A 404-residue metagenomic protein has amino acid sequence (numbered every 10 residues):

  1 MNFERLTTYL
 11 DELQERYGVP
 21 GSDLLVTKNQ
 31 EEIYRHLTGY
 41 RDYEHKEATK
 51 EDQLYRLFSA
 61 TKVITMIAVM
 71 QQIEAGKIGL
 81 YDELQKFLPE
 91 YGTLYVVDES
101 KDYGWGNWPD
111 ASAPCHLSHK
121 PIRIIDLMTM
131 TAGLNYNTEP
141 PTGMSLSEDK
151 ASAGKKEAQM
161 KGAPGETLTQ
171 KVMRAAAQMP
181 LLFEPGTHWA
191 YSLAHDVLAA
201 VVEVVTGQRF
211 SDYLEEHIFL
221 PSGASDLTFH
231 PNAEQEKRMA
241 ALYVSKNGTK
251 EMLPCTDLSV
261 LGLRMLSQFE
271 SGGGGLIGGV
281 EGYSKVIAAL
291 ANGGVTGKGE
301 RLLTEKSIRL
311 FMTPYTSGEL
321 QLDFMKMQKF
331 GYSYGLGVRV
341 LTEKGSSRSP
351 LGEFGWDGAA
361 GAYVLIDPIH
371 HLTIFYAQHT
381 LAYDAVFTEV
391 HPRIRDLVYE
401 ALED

Functional and structural regions predicted by a protein language model:
N2, L6, L57, T61 (+6 more regions): Hydrophobic (often cysteine-bearing) scaffold residues that line and stabilize catalytic clefts of nucleotide/cofactor
N2-L57, K77-G79, T93-G106, L341 (+2 more regions): Short, conserved catalytic-motif segment at the N-terminal edge
T7-L10, Q30, R56-L84, T93 (+3 more regions): Active-site SXXK
G18, L117-P121, I366-P368: Extracellular/periplasmic catalytic domains that process cell-envelope and extracellular macromolecules
G39-R41, D257, T380: A generic structural motif
G92-L351: Short, surface-exposed loop or secondary-structure junction motifs that flank catalytic or metal-binding residues
G337, G358-I366: Short glycine-rich, acidic/polar surface loops and turns
V364-L365, H371-T380: Short, well-ordered beta-strand elements
